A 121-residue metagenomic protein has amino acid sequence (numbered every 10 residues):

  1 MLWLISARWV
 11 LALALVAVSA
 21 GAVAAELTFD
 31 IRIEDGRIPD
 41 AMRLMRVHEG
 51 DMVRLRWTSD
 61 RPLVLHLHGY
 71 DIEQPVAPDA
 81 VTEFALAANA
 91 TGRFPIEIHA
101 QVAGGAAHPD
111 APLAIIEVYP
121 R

Functional and structural regions predicted by a protein language model:
M1-L11: Bacterial N-terminal signal peptides that target proteins for export
A17-A20: N-terminal signal peptide c-region/cleavage motif recognized by signal peptidases
A25, D30-I31, V76-R121: Extracellular/periplasmic metallocenter environments
A25-M52: N-terminal edge beta-strand
D35-L44, L67-Y70, D79-F84: N-terminal post-signal-peptidase region of extra-cytosolic proteins
R43-R61, T82-A90, F94: Beta-strand cores of secreted/periplasmic/IMS beta-sandwich domains, seen most often in copper-related folds
D60, H68-Y70, H99: Short, loop-centered acidic/histidine patches that primarily coordinate divalent metals
P62-L63, E73, G104-G105: Short beta-strands and strand-coil junctions in structured, solvent-facing domains, enriched
